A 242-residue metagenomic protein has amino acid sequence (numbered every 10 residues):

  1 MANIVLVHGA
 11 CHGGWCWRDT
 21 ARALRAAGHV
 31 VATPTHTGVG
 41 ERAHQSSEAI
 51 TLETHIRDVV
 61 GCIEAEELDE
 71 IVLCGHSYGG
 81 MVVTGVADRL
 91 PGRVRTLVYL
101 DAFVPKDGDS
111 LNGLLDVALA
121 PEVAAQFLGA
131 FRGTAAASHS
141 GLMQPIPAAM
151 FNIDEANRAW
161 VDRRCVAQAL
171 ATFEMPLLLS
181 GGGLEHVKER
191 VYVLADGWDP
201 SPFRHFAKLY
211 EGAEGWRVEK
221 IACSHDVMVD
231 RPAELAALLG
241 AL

Functional and structural regions predicted by a protein language model:
A2-A43: Conserved HGGG/HGGXW glycine-rich cap/lid loop of the alpha/beta-hydrolase fold
V30, H36-V72, D88-R89, N112-D116: Active-site loop/oxyanion-hole signature of alpha/beta-hydrolase fold enzymes
L73-G75, L100: Short beta-strand immediately N-terminal to the catalytic nucleophile in serine-hydrolase-like folds
G75-G79, V83: Gly/Ala-rich beta-loop-alpha elbow adjacent to hydrolase catalytic centers
R93-V94, V98-A135, H139, T172-F173 (+1 more regions): Flexible "cap/lid" loop of the alpha/beta hydrolase fold
R163-G182, W198: Active-site nucleophile elbow and catalytic-triad environment of alpha/beta-hydrolase enzymes
Y192-L194: Short beta-strand/loop motif that positions the catalytic acidic residue of the alpha/beta-hydrolase fold
D196-V229, L242: Conserved loop-alpha-helix segment in the C-terminal half of the alpha/beta-hydrolase fold that carries the catalytic
